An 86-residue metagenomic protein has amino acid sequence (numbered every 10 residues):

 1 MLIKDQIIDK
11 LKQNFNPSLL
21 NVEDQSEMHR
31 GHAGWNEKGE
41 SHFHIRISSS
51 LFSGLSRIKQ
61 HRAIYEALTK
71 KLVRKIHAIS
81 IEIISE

Functional and structural regions predicted by a protein language model:
M1-E86: N-terminal, polar/charged subdomain of small-to-medium soluble alpha/beta proteins
